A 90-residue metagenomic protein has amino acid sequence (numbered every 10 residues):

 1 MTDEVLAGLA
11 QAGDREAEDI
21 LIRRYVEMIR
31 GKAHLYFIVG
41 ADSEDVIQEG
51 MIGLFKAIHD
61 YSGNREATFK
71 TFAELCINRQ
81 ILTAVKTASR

Functional and structural regions predicted by a protein language model:
M1-R90: Alpha-helical promoter-recognition and RNA polymerase-docking modules of transcription initiation factors, dominated by
